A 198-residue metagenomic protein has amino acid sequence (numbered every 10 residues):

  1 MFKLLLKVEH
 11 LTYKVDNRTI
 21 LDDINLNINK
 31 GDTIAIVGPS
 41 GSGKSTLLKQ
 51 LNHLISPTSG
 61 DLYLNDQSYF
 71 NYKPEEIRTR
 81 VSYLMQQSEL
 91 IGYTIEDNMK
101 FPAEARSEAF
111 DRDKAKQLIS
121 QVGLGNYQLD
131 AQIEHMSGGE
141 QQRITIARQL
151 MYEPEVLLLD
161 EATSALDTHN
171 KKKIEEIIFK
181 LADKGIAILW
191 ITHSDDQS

Functional and structural regions predicted by a protein language model:
N52: Helix-to-loop junction immediately C-terminal to a conserved catalytic motif
D61-E76: ABC ATPase NBD Q-loop/coupling interface
Y93-S107: Q-loop/switch helix immediately C-terminal to the Walker
F110-Q128: Conserved ABC ATPase "signature" region
Q132-M136, E140: Conserved ABC ATPase signature
I146: Hydrophobic anchor residue at the start of the ABC signature
L157-D160: Catalytic Walker B motif of ABC-type/P-loop ATPase nucleotide-binding domains
